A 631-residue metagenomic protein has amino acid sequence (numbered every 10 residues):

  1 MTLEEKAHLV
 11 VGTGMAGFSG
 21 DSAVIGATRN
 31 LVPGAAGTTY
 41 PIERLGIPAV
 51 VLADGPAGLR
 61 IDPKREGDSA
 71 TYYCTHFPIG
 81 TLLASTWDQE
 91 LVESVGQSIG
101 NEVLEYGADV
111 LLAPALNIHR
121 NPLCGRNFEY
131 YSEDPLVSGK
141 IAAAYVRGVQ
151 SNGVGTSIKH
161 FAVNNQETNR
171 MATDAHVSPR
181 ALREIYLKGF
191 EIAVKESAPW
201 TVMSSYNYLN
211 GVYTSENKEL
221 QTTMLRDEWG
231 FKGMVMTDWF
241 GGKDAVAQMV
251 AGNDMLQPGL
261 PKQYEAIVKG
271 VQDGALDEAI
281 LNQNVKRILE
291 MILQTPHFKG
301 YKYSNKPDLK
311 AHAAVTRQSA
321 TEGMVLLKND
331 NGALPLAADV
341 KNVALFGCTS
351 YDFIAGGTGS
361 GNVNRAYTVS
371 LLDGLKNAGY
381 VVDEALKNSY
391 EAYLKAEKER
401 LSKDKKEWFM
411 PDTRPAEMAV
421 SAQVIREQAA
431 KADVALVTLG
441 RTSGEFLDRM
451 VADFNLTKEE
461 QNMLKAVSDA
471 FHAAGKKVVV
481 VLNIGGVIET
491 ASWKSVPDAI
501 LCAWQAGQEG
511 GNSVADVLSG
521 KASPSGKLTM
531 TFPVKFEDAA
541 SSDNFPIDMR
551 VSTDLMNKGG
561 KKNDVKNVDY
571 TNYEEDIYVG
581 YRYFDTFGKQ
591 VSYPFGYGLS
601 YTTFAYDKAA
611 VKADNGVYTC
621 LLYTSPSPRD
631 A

Functional and structural regions predicted by a protein language model:
M1-A631: Glycoside hydrolase catalytic-domain context in secreted enzymes
